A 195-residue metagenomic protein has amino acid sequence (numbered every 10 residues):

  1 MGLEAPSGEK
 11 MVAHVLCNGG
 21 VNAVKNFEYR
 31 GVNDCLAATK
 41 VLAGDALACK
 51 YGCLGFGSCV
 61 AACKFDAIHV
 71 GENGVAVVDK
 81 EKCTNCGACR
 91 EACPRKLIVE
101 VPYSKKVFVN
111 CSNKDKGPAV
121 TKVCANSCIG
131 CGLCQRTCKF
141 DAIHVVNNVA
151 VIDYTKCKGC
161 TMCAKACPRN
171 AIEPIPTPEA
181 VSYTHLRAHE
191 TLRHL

Functional and structural regions predicted by a protein language model:
M1-A61, F65-V75, Y103-K114, P118: Fe-S ferredoxin-like electron-transfer domains and their immediately adjacent linker/connector regions across
D34-A38, V78-K80, P102, K106-S112 (+4 more regions): Short cysteine/histidine-rich metal-coordination sites, predominantly Zn2+-binding motifs
C53, C128-I129, C157: Short Cys/His-rich zinc-binding micro-motifs
S58-V75, A88-K105, V123-I129, L133-V151 (+1 more regions): Iron-sulfur cluster-binding cysteine motifs and their immediate structural context in ferredoxin-like electron-transfer
K82, L97, K156, A171 (+1 more regions): Ca2+-coordinating acidic residues in Ca2+-binding motifs
T184-H194: Conserved small/polar residues in nucleotide/adenosyl-binding loops
